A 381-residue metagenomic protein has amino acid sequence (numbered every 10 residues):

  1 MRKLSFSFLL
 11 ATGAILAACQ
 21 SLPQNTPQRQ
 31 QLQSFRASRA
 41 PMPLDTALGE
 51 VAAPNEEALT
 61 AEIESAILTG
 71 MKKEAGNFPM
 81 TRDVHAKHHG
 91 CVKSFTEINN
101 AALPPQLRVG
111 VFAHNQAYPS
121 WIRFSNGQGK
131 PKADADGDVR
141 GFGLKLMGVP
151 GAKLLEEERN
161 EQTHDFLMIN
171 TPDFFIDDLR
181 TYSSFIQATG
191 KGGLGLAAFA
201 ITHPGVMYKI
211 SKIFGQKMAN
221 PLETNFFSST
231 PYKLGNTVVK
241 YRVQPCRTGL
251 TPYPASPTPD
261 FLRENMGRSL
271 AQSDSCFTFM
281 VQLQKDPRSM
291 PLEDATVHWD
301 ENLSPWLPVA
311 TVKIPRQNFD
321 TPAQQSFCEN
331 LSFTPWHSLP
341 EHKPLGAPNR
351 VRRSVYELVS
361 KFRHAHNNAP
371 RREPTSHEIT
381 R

Functional and structural regions predicted by a protein language model:
M1-F8: Bacterial N-terminal signal peptides that target proteins for export
L16-A18: C-terminal motif of bacterial Sec signal peptides marking the signal peptidase cleavage site
L22-R381: Active-site-adjacent core segments of small-molecule enzymes
